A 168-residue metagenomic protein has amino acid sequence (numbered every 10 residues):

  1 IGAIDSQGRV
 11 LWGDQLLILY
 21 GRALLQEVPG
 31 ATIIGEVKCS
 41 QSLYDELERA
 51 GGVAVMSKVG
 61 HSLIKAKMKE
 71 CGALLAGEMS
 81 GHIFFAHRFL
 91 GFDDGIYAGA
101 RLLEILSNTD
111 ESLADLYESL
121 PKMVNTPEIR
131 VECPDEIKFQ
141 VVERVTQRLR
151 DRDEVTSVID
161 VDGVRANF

Functional and structural regions predicted by a protein language model:
G2-L16, L43-Y44: Short Gly/Thr/Asp-enriched flexible loops that form oxyanion-binding sites at enzyme active sites
V10-E27, T32, K58-V59: Short, acidic/small-residue loops that bind anionic groups at enzyme active sites
V28-F168: Phosphate-binding and adjacent anionic-ligand microenvironments
